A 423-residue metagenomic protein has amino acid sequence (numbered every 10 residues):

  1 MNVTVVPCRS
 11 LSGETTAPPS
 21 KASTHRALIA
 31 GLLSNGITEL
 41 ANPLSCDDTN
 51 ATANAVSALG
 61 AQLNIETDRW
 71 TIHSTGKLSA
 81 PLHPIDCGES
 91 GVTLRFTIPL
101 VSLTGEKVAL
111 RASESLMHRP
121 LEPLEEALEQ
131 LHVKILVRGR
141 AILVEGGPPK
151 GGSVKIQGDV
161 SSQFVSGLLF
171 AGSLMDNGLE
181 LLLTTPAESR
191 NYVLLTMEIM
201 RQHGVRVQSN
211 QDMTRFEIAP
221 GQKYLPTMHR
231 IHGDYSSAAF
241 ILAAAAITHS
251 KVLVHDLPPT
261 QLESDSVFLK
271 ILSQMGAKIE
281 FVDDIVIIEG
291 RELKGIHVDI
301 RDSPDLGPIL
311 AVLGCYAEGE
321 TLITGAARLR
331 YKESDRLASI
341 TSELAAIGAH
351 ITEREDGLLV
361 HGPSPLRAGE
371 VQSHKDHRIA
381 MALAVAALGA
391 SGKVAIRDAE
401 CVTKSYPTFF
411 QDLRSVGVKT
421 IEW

Functional and structural regions predicted by a protein language model:
M1-W423: Short, structured segments at the rim of ligand-binding sites
